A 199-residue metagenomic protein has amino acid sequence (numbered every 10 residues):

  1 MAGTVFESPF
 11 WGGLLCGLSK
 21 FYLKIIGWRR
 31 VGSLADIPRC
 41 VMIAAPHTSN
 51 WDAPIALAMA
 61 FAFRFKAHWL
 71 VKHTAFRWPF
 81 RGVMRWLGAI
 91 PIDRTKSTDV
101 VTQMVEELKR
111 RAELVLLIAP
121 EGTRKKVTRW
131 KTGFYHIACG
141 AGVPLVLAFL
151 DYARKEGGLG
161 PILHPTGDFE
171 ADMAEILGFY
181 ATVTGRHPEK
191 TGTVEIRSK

Functional and structural regions predicted by a protein language model:
M1-F10, L14, K96-K199: Non-catalytic C-terminal accessory region of glycerolipid acyltransferases and related lyso-lipid remodeling enzymes
W11-H47: Helix-to-loop junction immediately C-terminal to a conserved catalytic motif
G17-L18, I55, W78-P79, Q103 (+1 more regions): Short Gly/charged-rich anion-binding patches and loops
F21, A58, G82, E106 (+1 more regions): Surface-exposed charge patches
G27, R64-K66, W86, E113 (+1 more regions): A generic structural signal for alpha->beta connector loops
R30, A89-P91, L145-L147: Conserved beta-strand scaffold positions in the cores of enzyme catalytic domains, especially in NTP/NDP-utilizing
S33-K96, Y152, P161: Catalytic core of membrane glycerolipid acyltransferases/transacylases, capturing the structured, soluble-facing
